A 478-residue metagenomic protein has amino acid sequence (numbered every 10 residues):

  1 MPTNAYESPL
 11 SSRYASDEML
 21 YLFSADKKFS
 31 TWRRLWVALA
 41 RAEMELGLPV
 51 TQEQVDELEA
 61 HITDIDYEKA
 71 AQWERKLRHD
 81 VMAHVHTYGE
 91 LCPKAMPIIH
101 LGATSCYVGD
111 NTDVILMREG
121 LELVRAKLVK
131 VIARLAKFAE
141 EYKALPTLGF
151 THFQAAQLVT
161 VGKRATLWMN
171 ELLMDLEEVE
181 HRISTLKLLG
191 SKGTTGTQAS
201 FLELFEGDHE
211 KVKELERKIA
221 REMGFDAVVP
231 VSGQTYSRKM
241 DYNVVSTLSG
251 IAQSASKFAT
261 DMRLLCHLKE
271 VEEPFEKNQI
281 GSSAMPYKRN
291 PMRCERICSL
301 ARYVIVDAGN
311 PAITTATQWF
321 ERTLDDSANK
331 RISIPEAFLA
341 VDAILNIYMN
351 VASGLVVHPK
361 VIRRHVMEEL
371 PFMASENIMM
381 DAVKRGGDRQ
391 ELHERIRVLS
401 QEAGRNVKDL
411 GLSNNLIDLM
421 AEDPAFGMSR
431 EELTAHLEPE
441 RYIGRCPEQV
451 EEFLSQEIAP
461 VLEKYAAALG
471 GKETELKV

Functional and structural regions predicted by a protein language model:
M1-A199, F205-A220, G281-S282, M292 (+5 more regions): A helix-coil-helix interface module used to build multimeric assemblies and to scaffold catalytic/cofactor sites
L20-S24, K69-A71, Q279-S299, E321-E336 (+4 more regions): Short beta-alpha connecting loops at secondary-structure transitions that line or flank enzyme active sites
L39-A42, V124, L128-V131, L135-F138 (+13 more regions): Amphipathic alpha-helices that form helix-helix packing interfaces
E140-G162, E272-K288, E321-A328, S353-M373: Glycine-rich cofactor-pocket loops
R217-Q234: A short, charged helix-loop
T235-E270, P274, Q279-A340: A conserved active-site cap/scaffold subdomain adjacent to cofactor or substrate pockets
E272, R395-E402: Active/binding-pocket-proximal capping segment
Y303-R389, R395: Long, amphipathic alpha-helical stalk/connector segments used for oligomerization, subunit docking, or mechanical
